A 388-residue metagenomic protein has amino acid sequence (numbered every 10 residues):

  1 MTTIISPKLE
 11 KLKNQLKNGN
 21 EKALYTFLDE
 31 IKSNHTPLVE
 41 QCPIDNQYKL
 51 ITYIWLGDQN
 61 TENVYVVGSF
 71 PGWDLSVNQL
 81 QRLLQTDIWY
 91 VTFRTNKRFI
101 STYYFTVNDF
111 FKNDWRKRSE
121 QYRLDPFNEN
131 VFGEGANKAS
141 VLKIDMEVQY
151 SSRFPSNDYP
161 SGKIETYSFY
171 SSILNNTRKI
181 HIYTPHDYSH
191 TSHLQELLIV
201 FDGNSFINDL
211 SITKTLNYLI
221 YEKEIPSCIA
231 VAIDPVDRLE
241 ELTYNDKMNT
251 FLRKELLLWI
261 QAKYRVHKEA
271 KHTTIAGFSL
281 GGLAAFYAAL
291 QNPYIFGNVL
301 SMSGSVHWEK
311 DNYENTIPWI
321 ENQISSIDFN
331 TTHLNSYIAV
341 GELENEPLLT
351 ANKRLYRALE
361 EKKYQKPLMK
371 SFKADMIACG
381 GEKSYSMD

Functional and structural regions predicted by a protein language model:
C42-R98, N108-Q149, S172: Aromatic-rich carbohydrate-binding modules that target alpha-glucans
L174-Y188: A short loop-to-beta-strand scaffold at the N-terminal edge of the catalytic core in hydrolase folds
H181-T184, S192-G203: Short beta-strand element of the alpha/beta-hydrolase
S189-H193, E240-S279: Gly/Ser-rich "nucleophile elbow"/oxyanion-hole loop immediately N-terminal to the catalytic nucleophile in hydrolases
N204-E255: Active-site machinery of serine-nucleophile hydrolases
S211, K268-F329: Primarily recognizes the serine-hydrolase "nucleophile elbow" in alpha/beta-hydrolase and SGNH/GDSL folds
D237-R238, K370-C379: Histidine-bearing beta->alpha loop at or near hydrolase active sites
E309-S371: The feature captures the conserved acid-bearing segment of alpha/beta-hydrolase catalytic domains
